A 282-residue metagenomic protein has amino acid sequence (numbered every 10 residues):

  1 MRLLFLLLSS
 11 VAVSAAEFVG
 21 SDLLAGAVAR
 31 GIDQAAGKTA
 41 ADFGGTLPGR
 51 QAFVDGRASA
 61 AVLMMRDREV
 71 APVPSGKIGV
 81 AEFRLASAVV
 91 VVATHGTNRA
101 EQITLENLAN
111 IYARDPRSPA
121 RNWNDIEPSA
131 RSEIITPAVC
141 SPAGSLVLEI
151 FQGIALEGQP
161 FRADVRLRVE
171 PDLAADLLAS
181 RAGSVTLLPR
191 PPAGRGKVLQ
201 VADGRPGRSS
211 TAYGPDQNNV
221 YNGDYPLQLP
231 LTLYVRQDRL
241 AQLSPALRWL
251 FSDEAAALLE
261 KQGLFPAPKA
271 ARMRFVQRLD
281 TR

Functional and structural regions predicted by a protein language model:
M1-L7: Sec-dependent signal peptide recognition, specifically the positively charged N-region followed immediately by
S10-V13: N-terminal signal peptide c-region/cleavage motif recognized by signal peptidases
A16-A88, A93-R282: Exported/periplasmic ABC-transporter solute-binding proteins
